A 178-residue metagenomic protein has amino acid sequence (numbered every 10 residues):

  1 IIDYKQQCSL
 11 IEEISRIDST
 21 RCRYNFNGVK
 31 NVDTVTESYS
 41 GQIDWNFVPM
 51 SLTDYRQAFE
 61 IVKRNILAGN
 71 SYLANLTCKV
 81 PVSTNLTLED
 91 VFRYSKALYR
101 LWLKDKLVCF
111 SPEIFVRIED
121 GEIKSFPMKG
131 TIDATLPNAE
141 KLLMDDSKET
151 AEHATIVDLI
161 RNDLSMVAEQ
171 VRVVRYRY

Functional and structural regions predicted by a protein language model:
I1-Y178: Extended alpha-helical targeting/anchoring segments, especially N-terminal organellar/secretory targeting helices
